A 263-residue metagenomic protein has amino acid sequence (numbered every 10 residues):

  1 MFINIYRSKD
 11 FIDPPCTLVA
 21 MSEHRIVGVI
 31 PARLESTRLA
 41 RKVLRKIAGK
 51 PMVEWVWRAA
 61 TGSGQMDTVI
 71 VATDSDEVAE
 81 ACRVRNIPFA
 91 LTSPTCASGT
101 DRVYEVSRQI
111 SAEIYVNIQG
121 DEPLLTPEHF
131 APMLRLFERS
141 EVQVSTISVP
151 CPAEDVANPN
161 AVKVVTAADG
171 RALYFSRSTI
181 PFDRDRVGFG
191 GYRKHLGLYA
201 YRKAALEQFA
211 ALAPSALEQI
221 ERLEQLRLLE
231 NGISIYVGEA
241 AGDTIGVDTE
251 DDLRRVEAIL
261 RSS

Functional and structural regions predicted by a protein language model:
E23-A72: N-terminal glycine-rich phosphate-binding loop and ensuing alpha1 helix
R38, K46, L124, A200 (+1 more regions): Short aromatic/basic micro-patch
M66, A112, S140-V142, I233: Short, high-confidence coil segments that cap the C-terminus of an alpha-helix and link into the following beta-strand
I70, D76-R135: Short phosphate-binding loop-to-helix
L125-S215: Conserved core of the sugar-phosphate nucleotidyltransferase
F189-S263: Conserved alpha/beta core of the MobA/IspD/sugar-nucleotide pyrophosphorylase nucleotidyltransferase superfamily
